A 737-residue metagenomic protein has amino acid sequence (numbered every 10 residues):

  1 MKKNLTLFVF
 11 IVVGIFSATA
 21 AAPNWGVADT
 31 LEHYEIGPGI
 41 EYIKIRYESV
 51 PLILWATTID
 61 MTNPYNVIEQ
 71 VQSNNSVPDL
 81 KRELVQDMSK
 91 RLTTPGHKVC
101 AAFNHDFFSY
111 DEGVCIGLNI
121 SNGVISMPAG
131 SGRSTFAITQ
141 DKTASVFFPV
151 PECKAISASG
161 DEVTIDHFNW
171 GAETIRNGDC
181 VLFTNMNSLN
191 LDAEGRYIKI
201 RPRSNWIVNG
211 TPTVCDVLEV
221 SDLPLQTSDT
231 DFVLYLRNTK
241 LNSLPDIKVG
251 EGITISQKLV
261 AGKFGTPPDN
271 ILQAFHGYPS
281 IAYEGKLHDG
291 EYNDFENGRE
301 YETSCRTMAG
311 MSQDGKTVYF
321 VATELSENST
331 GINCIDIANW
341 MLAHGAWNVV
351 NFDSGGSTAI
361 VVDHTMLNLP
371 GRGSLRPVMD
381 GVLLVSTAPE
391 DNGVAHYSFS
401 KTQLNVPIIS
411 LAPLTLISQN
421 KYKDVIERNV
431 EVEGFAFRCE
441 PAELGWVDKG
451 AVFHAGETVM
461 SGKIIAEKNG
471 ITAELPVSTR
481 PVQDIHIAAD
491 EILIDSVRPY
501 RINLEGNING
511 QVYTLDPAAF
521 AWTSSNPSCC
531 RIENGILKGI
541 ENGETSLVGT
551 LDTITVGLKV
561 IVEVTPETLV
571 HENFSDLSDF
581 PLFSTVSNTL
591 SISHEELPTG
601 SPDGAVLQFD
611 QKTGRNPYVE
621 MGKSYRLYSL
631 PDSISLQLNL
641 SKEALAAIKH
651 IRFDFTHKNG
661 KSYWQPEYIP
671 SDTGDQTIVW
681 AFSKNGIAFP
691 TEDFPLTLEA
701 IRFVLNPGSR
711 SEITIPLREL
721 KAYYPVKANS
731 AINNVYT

Functional and structural regions predicted by a protein language model:
M1-N24: Bacterial Sec-dependent N-terminal signal peptides
A21-V233, S243: Zymogen propeptides
Y110-Q140, A274, I281-A346, A359-A395: Conserved, well-ordered active-site substructure
D391-H571, I732-N734: Extracytoplasmic soluble-region selector
I561-T589, V726-Y736: Extracellular carbohydrate-recognition regions
S593-P617: Short carbohydrate-recognition loop motifs
Q611-P690, R710-P716, V726: Extracellular ligand-binding interfaces
V704-Y736: Extracellular polysaccharide-targeting segments
